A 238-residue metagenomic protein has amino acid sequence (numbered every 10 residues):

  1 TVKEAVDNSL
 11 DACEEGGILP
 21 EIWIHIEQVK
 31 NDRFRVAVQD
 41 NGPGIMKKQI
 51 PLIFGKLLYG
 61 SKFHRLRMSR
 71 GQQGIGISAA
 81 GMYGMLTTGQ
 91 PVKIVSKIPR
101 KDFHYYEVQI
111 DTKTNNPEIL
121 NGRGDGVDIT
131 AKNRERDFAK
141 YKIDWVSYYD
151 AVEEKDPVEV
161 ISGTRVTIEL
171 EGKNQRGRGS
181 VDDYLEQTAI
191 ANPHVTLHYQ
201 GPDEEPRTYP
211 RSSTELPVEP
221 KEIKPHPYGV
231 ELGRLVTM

Functional and structural regions predicted by a protein language model:
T1-I24, G76-Y83: Conserved ATP-binding N-box helix of the HATPase_c
D11, E15, K56-F63: Conserved helix-loop functional segments at active or binding sites
P20-E27, Q49-S61: Basic, amphipathic juxtamembrane/active-site segments that coordinate anionic phosphate or diphosphate groups
E27-V36: Short beta-strand-loop-beta element adjacent to the nucleotide/active-site pocket used for signaling
F34-R35, K48-L52, G60-P225: GHKL-type ATPase core
D40: Acidic ATP/Mg2+-coordinating residue in the GHKL
G44-M46: A short glycine-centered beta->alpha linker in the GHKL/HATPase_c
G229-M238: Extended, structured, electrostatic nucleic-acid-contact surfaces
